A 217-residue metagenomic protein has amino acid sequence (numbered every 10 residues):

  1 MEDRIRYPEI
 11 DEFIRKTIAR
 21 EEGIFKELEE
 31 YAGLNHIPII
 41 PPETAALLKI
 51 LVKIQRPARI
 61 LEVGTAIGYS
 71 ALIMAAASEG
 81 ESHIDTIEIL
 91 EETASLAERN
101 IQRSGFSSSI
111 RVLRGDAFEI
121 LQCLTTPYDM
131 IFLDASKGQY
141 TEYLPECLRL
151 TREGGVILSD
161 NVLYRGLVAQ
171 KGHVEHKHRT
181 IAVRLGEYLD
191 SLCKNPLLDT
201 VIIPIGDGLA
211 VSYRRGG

Functional and structural regions predicted by a protein language model:
M1-M130, K137-L158, V162-G217: A short alpha-helical cap/connector motif
